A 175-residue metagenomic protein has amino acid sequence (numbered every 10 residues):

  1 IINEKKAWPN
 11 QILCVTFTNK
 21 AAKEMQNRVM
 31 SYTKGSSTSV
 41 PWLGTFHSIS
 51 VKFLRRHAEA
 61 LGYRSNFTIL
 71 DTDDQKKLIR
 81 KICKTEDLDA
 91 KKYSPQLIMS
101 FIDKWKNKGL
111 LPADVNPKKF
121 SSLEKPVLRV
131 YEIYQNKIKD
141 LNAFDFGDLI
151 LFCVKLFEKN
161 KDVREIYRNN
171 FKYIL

Functional and structural regions predicted by a protein language model:
I1-S65, I69, E158, D162-E165: P-loop NTPase Walker
L13-C14, A21-A22, W42, S121-L175: Conserved helicase NTPase motor core
E24, Y93-L97, I166: Alpha-helix N-cap and coil->helix boundary residues
T38-V40, E59-D148: ATP-hydrolysis module of ASCE/P-loop NTPase motor domains, specifically the Walker B Asp-Glu catalytic pair
I49, I98-W105, F152-C153, N170: Short acidic/histidine-centered micro-motifs embedded in hydrophobic/aromatic stretches that mark compact functional
